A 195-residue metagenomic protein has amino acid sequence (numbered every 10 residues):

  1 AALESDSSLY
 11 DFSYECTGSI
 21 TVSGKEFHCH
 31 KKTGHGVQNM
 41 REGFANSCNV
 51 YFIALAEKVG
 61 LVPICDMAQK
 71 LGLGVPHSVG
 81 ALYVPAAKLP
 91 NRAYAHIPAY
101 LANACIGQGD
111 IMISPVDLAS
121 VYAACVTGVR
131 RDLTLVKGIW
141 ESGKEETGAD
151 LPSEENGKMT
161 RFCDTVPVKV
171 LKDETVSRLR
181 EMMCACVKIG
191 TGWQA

Functional and structural regions predicted by a protein language model:
L3-A195: Beta-lactam-recognizing serine transpeptidase/beta-lactamase-like catalytic domain environment
